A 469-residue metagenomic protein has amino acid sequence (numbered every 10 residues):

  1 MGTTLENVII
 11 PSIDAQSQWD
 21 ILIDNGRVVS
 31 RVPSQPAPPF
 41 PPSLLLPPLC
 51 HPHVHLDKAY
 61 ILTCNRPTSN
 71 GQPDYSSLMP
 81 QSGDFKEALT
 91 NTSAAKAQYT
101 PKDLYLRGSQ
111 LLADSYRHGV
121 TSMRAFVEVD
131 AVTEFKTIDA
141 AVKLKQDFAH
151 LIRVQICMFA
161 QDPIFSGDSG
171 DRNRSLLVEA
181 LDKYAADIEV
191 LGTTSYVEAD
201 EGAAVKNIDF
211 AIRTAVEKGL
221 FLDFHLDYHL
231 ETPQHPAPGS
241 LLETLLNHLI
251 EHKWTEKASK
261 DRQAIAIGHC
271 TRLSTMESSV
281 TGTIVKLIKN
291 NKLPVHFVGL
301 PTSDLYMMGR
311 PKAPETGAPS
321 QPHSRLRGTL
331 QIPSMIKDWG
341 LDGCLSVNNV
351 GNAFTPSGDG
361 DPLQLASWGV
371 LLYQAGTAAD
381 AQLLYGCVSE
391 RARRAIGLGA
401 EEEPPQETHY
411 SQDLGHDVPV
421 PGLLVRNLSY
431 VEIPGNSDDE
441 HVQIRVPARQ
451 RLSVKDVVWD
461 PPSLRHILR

Functional and structural regions predicted by a protein language model:
M1-P38, L45: N-terminal metal-binding scaffold of metallo-dependent hydrolase/deaminase domains
L22, T63-F126, V132-A149, V178-K183: Alpha-helical scaffold segments that flank or form the walls of functional sites
P47-A59, F221-E231: Histidine-centered catalytic micro-motifs
Y60-L104, L230, Q234-A266, N291-F297 (+3 more regions): Active-site gating loops and adjacent loop-to-helix segments of metal-dependent hydrolytic enzymes
L89-L106, M158-N173, S195-G202: Active-site mouth loops of central-metabolism enzymes
K136-F148, D168-G268, R272-H296, P311-L345: Histidine/acidic residue-rich metal-binding segments in metalloenzymes
T244-I265, A313-P319, R327-L424, L428: His/Asp/Glu-enriched, well-ordered alpha-helical/loop segment that forms or immediately abuts the divalent-metal
E402-R469: C-terminal cap of metal-dependent C-N hydrolases
